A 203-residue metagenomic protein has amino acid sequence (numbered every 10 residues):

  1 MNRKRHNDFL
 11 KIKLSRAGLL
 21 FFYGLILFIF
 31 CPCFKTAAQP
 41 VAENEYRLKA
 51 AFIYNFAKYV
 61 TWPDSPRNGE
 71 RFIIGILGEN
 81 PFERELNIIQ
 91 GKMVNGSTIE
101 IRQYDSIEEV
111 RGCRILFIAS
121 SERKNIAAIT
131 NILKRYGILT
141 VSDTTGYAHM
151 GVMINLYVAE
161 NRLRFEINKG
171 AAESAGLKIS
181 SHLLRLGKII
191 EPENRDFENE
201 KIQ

Functional and structural regions predicted by a protein language model:
N2-F22, I26-Q203: Short hydrophobic alpha-helices and adjacent helix-cap/hinge residues
